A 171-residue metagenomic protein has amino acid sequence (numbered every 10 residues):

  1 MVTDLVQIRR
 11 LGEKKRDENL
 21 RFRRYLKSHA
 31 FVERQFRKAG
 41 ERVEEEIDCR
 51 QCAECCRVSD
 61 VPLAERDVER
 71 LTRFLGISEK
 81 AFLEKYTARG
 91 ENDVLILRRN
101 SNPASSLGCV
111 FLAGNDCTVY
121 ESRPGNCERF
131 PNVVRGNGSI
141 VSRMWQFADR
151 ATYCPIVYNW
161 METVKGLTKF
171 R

Functional and structural regions predicted by a protein language model:
M1-R171: Short loop/turn segments that flank or connect secondary-structure elements
